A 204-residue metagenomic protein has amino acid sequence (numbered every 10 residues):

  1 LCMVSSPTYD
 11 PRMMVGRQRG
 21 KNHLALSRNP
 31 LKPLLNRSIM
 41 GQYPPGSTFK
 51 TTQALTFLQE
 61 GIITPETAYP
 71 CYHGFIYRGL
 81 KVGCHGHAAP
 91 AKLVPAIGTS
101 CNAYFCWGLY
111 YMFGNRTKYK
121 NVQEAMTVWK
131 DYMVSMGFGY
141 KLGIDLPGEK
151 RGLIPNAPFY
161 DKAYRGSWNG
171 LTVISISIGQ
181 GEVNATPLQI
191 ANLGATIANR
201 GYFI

Functional and structural regions predicted by a protein language model:
L1-S47, T52-I204: Beta-lactam-recognizing serine transpeptidase/beta-lactamase-like catalytic domain environment
